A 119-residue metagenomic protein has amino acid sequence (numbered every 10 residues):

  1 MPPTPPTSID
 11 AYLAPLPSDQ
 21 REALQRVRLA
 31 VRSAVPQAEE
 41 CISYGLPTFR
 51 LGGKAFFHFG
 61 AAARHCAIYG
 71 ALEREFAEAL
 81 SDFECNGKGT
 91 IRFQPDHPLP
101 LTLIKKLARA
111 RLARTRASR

Functional and structural regions predicted by a protein language model:
M1-R119: Charge-dense, helix-prone N-terminal extensions
